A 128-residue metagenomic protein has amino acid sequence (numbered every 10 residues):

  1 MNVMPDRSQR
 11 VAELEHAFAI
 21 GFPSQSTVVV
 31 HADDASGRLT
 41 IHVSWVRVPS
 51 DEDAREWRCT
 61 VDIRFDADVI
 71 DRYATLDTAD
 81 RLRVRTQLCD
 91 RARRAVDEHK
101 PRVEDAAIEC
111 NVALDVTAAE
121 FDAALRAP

Functional and structural regions predicted by a protein language model:
M1-S36: Negatively charged, low-complexity tracts enriched in Asp/Glu with abundant Ser/Thr
L14, F18, V28-V30, L39-V43 (+4 more regions): Hydrophobic beta-strand residues in large extracellular and virion-surface proteins
R38-R83: Intrinsically disordered, low-complexity regulatory segments enriched in Ser/Thr/Pro and charged residues
A67-P128: Acidic, low-complexity intrinsically disordered segments
